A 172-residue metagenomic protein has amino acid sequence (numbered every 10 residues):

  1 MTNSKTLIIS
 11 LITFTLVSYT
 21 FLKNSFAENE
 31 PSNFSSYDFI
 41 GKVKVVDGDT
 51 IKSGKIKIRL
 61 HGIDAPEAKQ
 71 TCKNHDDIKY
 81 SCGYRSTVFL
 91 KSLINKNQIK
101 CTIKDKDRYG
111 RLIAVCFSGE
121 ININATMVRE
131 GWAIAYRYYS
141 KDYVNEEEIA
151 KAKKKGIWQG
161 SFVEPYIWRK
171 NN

Functional and structural regions predicted by a protein language model:
T2-N172: Small beta-barrel nucleic-acid-binding modules, primarily SNase/OB-fold domains and secondarily Tudor-like barrels
